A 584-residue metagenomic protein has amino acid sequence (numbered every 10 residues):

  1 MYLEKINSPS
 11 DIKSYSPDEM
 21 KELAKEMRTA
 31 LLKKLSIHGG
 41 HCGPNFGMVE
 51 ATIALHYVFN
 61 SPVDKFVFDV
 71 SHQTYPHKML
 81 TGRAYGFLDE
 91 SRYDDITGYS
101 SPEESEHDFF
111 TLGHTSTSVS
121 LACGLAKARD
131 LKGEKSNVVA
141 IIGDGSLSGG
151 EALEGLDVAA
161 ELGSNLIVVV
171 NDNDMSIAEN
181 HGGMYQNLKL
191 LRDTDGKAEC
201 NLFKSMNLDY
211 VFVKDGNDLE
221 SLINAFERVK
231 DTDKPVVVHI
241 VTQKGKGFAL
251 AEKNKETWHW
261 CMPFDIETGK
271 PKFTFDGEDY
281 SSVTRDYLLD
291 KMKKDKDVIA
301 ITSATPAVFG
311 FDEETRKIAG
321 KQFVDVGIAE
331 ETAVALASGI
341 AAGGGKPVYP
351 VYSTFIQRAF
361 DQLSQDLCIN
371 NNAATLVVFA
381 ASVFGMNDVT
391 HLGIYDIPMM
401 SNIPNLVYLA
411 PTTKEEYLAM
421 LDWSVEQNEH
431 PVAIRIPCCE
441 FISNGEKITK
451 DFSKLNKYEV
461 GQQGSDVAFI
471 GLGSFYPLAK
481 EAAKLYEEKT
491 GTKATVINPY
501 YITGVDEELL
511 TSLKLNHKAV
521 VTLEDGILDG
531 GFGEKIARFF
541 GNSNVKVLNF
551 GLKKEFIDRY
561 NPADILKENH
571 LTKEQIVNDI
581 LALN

Functional and structural regions predicted by a protein language model:
M1-M79, K204, D215: N-terminal amphipathic, basic-rich helices that act as targeting or association modules
T29-S36, D95-T111, G133-V139, D312-V324 (+4 more regions): Glycine/charged-rich beta-loop-alpha catalytic/anionic-binding loops adjacent to active sites
G39-M48, V67-H72, S100-S120, I142-S146 (+7 more regions): Active-site nucleophile and cofactor-binding loops and adjacent substrate-binding regions of central metabolic enzymes
H41-L162, V298, S303, D312-E313: Cofactor-binding active-site loop characterized by glycine-rich and histidine/acidic residues
K65, F248-Q357, Q362-N372, I470-G473: Non-catalytic terminal/interface segments that mediate subunit docking, oligomerization, and allosteric communication
G86-I96, E161-M175, C368-A380: A glycine-rich helix N-cap at a beta->alpha junction
D108-D265, K270-G277, S281-S282, D286 (+1 more regions): Glycine-rich ThDP/TPP pyrophosphate-binding loop and its adjacent helix/strand module within ThDP-dependent enzymes
P263, P271-T274, G385-N387, V407 (+2 more regions): Peripheral docking tails and interdomain loops at the edges of cofactor- or intermediate-handling domains
